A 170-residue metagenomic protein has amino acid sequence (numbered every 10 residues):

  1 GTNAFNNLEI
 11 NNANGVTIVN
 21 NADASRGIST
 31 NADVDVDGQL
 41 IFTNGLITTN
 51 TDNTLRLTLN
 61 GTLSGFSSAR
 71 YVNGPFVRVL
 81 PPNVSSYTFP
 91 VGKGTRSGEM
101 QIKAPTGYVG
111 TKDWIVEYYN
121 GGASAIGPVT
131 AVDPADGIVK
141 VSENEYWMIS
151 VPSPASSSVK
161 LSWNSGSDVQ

Functional and structural regions predicted by a protein language model:
G1-Q170: Extracellular beta-sheet-rich ligand-binding/adhesion modules
